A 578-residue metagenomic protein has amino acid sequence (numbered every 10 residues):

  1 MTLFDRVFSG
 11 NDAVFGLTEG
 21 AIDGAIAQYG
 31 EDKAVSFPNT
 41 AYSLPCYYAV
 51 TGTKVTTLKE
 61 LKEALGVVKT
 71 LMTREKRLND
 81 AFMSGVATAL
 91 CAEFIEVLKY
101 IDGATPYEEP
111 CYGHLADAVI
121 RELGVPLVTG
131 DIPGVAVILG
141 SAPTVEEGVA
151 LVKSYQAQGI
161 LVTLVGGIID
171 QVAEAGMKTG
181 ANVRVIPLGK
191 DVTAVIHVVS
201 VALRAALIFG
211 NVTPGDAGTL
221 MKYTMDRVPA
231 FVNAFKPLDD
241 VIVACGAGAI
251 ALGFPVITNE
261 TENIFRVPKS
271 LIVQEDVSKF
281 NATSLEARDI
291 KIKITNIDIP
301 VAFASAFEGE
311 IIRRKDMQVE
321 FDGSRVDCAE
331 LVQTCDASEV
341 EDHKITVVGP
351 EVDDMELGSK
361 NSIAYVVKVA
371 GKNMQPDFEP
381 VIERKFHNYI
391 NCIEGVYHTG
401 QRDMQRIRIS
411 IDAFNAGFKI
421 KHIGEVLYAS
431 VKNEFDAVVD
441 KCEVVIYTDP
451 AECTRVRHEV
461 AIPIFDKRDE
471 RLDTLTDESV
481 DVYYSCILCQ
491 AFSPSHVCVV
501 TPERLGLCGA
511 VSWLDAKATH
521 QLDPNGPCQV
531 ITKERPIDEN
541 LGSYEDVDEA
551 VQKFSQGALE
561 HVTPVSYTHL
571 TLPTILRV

Functional and structural regions predicted by a protein language model:
T2-F386: Acidic, serine/proline-rich low-complexity intrinsically disordered regions
G424-T476: A broadly conserved sequence feature marking short terminus-proximal activation segments in nucleic acid-centric
L475-Y483: Short, flexible, mixed-charge glycine/proline-rich loop motifs that serve as phosphate/nucleic-acid-contacting
V482-S485, P494, R504: Short metal-coordination and nucleic-acid-contact micro-motifs, chiefly zinc-binding Cys/His arrays
C489-S495, V511-L514: Cys/His-rich metal-chelating microdomains
R504-A510: Cysteine-rich micro-motifs
L514-D523: Short metal-binding segments enriched for Cys and/or His
T568-T574: Conserved small/polar residues in nucleotide/adenosyl-binding loops
